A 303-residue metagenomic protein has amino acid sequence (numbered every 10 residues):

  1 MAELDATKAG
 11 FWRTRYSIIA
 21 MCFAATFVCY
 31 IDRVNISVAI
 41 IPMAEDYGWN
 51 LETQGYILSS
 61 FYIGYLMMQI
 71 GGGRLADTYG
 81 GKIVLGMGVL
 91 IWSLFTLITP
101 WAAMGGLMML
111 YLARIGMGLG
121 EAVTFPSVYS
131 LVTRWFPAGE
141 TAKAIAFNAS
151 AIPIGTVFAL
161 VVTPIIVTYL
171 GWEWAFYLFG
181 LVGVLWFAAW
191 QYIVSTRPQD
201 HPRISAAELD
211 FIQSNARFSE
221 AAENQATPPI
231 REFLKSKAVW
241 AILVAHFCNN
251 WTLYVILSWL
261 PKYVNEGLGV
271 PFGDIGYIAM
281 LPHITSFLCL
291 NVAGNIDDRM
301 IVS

Functional and structural regions predicted by a protein language model:
M1-V34: Cytosolic juxtamembrane N-terminal segment immediately preceding the first transmembrane helix of multi-pass
I36-S37, L234-N291: Extracytoplasmic gate region of multi-pass secondary transporters
S37-M67, L107-M108: Extracellular/periplasmic helix-loop-helix junction of adjacent transmembrane segments in MFS-like secondary
S59-R74, M280-A293: Central cavity-lining transmembrane alpha-helices of secondary-active solute carriers, predominantly the Major
L90-M104: C-terminal ends and interior cores of transmembrane alpha-helices in multi-pass membrane transporters/permeases
A113-P153: Cytoplasmic helix-loop-helix junction between adjacent transmembrane helices in 12-TM secondary transporters
N148, I152-H201: Helix-loop-helix hairpin linking two adjacent transmembrane segments in secondary transporters
